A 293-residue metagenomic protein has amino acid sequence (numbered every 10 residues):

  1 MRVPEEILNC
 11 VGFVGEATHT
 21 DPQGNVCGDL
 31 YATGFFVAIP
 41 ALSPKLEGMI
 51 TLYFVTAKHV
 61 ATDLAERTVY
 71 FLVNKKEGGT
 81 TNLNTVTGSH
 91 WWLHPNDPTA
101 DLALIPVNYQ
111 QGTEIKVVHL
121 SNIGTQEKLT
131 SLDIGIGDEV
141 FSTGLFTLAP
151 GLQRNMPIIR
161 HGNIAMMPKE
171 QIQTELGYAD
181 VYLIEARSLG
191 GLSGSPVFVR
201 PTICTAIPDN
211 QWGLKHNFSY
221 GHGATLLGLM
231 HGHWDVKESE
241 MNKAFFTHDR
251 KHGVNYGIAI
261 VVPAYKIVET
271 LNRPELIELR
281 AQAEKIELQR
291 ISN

Functional and structural regions predicted by a protein language model:
P4-N9, V199-N293: C-terminal subregion of chymotrypsin/trypsin-like serine protease catalytic domains
L8-V11, E16, G28-Y31, P44-G48 (+4 more regions): Serine endopeptidase catalytic core focused on the charge-relay Asp
H19-Y53: A conserved glycine-rich beta-strand in the N-terminal activation segment of trypsin-fold
V37-I39, M167, R200, G232: Residue-level recognition of beta-strand microenvironments
I50-Y53, Y182, L227: Short aromatic-glycine-enriched beta-strand elements
T56: Cytochrome P450 catalytic-core helices
H59: Histidine-centered active-site/metal-ligand motif
